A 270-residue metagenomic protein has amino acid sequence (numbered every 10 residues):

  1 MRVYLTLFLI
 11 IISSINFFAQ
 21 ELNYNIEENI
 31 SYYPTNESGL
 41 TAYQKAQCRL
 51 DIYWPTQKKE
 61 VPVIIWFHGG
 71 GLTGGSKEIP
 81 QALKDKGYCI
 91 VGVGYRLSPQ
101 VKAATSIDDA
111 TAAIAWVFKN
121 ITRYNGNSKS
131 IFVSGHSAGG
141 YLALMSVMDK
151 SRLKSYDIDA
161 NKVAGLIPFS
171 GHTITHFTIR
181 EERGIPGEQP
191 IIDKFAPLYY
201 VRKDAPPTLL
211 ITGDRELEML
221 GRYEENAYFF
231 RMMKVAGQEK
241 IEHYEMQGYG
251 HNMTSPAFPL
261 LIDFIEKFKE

Functional and structural regions predicted by a protein language model:
M1-L22: Bacterial Sec-dependent N-terminal signal peptides
Q20-K58: N-terminal cap/lid segment of alpha/beta-hydrolase-fold proteins
E60-G69: Short beta-strand element of the alpha/beta-hydrolase
S76-V93: Short amphipathic alpha-helix adjacent to the substrate-entry channel of hydrolases
V101-T122: Alpha/beta-hydrolase active-site loop
A115-E181, I192-D193: Primarily recognizes the serine-hydrolase "nucleophile elbow" in alpha/beta-hydrolase and SGNH/GDSL folds
D157-G165, G171-F177, E188-A227, R231 (+1 more regions): The feature captures the conserved acid-bearing segment of alpha/beta-hydrolase catalytic domains
I211, A227, K234-E270: C-terminal catalytic histidine-bearing segment of alpha/beta-hydrolase fold enzymes
